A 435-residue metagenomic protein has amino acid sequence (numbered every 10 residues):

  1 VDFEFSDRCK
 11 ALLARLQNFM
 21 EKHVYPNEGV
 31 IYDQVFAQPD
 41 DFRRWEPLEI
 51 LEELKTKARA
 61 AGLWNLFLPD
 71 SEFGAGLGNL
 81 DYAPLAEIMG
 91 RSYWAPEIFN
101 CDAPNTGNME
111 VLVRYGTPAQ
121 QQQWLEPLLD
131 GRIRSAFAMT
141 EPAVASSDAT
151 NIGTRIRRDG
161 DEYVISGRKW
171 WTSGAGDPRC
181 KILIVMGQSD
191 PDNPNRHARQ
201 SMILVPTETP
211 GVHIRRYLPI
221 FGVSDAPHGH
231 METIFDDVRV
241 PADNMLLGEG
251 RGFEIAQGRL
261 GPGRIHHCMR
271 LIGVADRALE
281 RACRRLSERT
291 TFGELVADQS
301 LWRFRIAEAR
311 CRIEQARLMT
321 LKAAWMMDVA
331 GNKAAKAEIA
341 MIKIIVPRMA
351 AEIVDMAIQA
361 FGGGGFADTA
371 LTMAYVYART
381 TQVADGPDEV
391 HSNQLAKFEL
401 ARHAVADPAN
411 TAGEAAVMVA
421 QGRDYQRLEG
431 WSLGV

Functional and structural regions predicted by a protein language model:
V1-Y93, C101-D102, Y115-Q120, P127-R132 (+4 more regions): Alpha-helical interface subdomain recognition
L77-N79, S147-T150, A175-C180, N195-R199 (+2 more regions): Short glycine/proline-enriched turns and hinge-like loops at secondary-structure junctions
D102-M109: Short, conserved phosphate-binding/catalytic loop or strand-edge motifs used in phosphoryl-/nucleotidyl-transfer
M109-Y115, F137-A138, D192: Flexible, glycine-rich active-site loops centered on histidine and acidic residues that chelate a metal or position
G131-T140, V185-M186: A short, Trp-centered hydrophobic/proline-enriched beta-strand micro-motif
N151, P210-R239: Flexible, small-/acidic-enriched active-site or ligand-binding loops
D161-E162, S166-R215: A short core secondary-structure module
D237-I255: Long, acidic (Asp/Glu-rich), low-complexity accessory segments flanking structured domains
